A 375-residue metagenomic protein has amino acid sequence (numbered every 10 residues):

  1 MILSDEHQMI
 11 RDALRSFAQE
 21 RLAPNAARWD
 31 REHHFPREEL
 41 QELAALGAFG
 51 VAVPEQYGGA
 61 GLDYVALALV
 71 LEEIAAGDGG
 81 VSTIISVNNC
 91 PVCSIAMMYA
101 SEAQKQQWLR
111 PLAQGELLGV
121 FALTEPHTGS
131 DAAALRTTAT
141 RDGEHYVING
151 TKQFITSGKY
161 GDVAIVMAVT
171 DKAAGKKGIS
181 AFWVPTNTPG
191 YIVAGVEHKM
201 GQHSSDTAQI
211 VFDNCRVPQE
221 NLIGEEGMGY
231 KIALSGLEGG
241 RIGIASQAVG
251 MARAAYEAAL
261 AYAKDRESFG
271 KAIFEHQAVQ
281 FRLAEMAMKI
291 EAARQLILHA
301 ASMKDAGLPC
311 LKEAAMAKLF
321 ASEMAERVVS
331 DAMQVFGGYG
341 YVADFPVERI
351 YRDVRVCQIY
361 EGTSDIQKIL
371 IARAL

Functional and structural regions predicted by a protein language model:
M1-V87, Y99-Q104, P111, G115-E116 (+4 more regions): Alpha-helical interface subdomain recognition
G47, L71-A75, A168, V184-P189 (+1 more regions): Short Ser/Thr-interspersed hydrophobic loop/turn segments at strand-loop and sheet-helix junctions that line or gate
L62-D63, D131-A133, S157-G161, G175-G178 (+2 more regions): Short glycine/proline-enriched turns and hinge-like loops at secondary-structure junctions
I85, L112, H127-S130, F154-S157 (+2 more regions): Short Gly/Pro-enriched turn/cap motifs at secondary-structure boundaries
G115-L123, M167: A short, Trp-centered hydrophobic/proline-enriched beta-strand micro-motif
S130-D131, Y146: Hydrophobic, small-residue-rich alpha-helical packing segments that form membrane-like cores
A134, N187-P218: Flexible, small-/acidic-enriched active-site or ligand-binding loops
E144-H145, N149-V193: A short core secondary-structure module
